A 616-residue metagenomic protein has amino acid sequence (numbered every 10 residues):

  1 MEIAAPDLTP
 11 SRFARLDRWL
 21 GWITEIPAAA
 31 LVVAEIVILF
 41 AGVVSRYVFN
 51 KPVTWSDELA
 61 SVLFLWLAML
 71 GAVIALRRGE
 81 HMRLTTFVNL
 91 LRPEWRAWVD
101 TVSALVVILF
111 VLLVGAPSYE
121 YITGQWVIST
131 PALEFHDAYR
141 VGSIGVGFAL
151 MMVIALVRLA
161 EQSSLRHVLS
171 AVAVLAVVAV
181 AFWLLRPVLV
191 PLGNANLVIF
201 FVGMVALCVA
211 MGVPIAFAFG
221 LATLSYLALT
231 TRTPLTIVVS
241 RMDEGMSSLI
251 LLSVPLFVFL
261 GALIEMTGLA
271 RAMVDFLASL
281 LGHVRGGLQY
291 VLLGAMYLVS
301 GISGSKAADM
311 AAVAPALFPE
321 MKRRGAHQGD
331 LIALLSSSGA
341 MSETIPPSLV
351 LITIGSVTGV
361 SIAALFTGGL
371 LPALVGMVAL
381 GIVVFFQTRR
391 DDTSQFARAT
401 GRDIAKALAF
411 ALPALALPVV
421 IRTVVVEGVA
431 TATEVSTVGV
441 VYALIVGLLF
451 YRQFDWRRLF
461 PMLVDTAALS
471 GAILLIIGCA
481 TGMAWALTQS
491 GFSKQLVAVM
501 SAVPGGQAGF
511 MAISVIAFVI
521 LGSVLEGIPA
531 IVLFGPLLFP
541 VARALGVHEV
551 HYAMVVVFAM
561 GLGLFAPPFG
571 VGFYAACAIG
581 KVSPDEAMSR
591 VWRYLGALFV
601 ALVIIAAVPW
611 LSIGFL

Functional and structural regions predicted by a protein language model:
M1-G193, L475: Alpha-helical transmembrane segments and membrane-interface helix-loop junctions in multi-pass membrane proteins
E2-P6, R15, T123, I128-S129 (+2 more regions): Alpha-helical transmembrane segments of multi-pass membrane transport proteins
